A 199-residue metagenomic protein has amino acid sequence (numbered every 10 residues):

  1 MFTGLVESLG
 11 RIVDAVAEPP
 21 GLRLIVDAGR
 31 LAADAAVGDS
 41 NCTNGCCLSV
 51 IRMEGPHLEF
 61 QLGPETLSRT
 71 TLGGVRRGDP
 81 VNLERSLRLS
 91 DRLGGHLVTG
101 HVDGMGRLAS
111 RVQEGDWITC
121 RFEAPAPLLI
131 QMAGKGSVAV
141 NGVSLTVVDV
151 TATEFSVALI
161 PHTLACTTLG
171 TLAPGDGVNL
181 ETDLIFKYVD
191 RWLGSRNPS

Functional and structural regions predicted by a protein language model:
M1-S199: Conserved loop->alpha-helix
